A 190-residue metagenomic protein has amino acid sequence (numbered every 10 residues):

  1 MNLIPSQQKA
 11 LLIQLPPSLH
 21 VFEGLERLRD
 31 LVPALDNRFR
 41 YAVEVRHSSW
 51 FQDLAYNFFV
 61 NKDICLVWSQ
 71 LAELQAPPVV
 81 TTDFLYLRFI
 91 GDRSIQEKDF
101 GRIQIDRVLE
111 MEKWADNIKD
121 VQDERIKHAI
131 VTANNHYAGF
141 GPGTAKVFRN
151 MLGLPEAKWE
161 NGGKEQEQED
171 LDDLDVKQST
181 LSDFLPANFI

Functional and structural regions predicted by a protein language model:
M1-I190: Residues lining hydrophobic/aromatic ligand-binding pockets adjacent to catalytic sites
